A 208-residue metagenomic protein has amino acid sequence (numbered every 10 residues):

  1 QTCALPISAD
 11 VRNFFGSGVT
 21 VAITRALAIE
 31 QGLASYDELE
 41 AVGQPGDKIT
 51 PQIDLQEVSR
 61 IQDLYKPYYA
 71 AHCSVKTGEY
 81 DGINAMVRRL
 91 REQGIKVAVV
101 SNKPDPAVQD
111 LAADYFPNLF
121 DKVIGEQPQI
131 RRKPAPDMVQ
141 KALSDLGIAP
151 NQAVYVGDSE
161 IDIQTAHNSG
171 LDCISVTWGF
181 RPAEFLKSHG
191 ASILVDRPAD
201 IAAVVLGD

Functional and structural regions predicted by a protein language model:
Q1-Q93, P106-Q109: N-terminal helical cap/lid subdomain that shapes the substrate entry/recognition surface in HAD-like hydrolases
A9, P106, E160, E184 (+1 more regions): Acidic phosphotransfer microenvironment of two-component signaling modules
F14, V100-N102, V156, V176: Structural motif
A22-Y36, K76, N84-A98, N102-R132 (+3 more regions): Substrate-recognition/cap helix-loop segment adjacent to the acidic, metal-dependent catalytic center of Asp-based
L33, A199-D208: Generic C-terminal helix-cap and adjacent flexible tail
Q109-A113, H167-S169, K187-S188, L206-G207: Short amphipathic alpha-helical segments
Y115-V123, F185-A202: Structural recognition of alpha->loop->beta junctions
V154-D196: Acidic, Mg2+-coordinating phosphoryl-transfer loop and its flanking beta/alpha structural elements, shared across
